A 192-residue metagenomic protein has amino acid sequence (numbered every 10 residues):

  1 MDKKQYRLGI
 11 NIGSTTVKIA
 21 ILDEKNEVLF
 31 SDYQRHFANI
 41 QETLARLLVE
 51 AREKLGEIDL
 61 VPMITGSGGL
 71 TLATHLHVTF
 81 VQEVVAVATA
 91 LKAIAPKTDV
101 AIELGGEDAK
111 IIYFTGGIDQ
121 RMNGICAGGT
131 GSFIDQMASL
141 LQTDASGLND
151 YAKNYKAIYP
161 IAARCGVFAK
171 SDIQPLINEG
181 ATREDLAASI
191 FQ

Functional and structural regions predicted by a protein language model:
K4-E42, R46-V49, D119-Q120, G124: Short glycine-rich, Thr/Ser-proximal phosphate-binding strand/loop in the N-terminal lobe of ATP-dependent enzymes
R7-N11, V61-M63, K97-I102: Short glycine-aspartate micro-motif
N11-T15, G66-S67, L104-D108, T130: A short acidic Gly-Thr/Ser loop motif
V17-L22, D108-F114: Short beta-strand scaffold segments in enzyme catalytic cores
Y33-H36, A51-V85, I112-R121: Short beta-strand-loop/turn "lid" adjacent to the catalytic site in phosphate-handling enzymes
I40, G116-A157, C165: Glycine-rich phosphate-binding loop plus the immediately following alpha-helix
A169-Q192: Adenine-nucleotide phosphate-binding core of ATP-dependent small-molecule kinases
